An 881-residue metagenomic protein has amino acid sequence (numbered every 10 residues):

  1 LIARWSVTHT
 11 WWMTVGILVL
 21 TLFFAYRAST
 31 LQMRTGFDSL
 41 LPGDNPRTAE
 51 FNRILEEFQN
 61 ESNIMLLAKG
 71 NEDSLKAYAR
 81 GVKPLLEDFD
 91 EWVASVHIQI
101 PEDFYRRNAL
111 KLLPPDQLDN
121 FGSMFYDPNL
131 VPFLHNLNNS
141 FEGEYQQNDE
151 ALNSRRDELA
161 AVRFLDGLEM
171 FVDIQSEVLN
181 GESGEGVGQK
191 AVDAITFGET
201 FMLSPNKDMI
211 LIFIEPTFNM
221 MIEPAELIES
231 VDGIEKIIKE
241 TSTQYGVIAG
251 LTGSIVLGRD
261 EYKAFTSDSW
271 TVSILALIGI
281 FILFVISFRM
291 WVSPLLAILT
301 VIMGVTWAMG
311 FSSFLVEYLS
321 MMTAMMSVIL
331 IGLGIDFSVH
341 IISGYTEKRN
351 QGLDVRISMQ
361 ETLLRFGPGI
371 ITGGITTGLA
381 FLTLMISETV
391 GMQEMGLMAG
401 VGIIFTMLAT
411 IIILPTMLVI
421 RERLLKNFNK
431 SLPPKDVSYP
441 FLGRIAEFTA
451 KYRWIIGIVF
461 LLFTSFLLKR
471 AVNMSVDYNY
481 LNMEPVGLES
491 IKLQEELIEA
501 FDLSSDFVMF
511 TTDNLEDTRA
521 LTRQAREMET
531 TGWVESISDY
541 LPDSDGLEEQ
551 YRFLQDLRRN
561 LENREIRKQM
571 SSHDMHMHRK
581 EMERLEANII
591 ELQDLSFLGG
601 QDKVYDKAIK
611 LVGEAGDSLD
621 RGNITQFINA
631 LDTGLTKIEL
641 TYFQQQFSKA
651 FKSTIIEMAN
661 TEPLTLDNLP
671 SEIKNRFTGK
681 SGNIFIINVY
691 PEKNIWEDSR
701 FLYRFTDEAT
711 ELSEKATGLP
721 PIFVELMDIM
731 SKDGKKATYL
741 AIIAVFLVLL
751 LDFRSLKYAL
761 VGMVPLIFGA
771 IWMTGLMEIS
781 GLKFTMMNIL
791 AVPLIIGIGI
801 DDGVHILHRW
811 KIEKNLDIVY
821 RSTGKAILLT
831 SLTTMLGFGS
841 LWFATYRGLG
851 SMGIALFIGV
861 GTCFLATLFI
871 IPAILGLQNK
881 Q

Functional and structural regions predicted by a protein language model:
L1-L277: Membrane-proximal extracytoplasmic
L1-T35, S39-R53, F218-A225, E229-M483 (+1 more regions): Membrane-embedded transmembrane helical bundles of large multi-pass transporters/channels
A28-N71, G188-F201, A446-I455, A471-E516 (+5 more regions): Solvent-exposed, non-transmembrane loop/terminal regulatory segments of multi-pass membrane proteins
N60, P205-M209, T376, D502-S504 (+1 more regions): Short flexible coil/turn linkers enriched for glycine and charged/polar residues that connect secondary-structure
Q99-N108, V256, S538-Y551, P721-M727: Short proline/glycine- and acidic-rich turn/helix-capping motifs at secondary-structure junctions
R107-F125, G546-N563, I729-A737: Short, low-order "capping/linker" segments at domain edges
D149-M290, E591-A744: Extracytoplasmic
E548-E614: Charged, amphipathic alpha-helical linkers/stalks
